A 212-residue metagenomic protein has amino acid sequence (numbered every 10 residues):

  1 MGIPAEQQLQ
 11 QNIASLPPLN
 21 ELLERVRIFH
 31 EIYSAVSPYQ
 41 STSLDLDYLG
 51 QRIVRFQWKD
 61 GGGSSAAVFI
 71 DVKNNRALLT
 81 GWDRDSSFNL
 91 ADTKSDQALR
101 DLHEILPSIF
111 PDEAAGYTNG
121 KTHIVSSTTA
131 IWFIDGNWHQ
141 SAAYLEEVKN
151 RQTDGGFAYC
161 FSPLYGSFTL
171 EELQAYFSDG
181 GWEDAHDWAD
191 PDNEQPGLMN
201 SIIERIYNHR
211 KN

Functional and structural regions predicted by a protein language model:
M1-G63, V72-K73, N89-N212: N-terminal domain-onset segments
L78-L79, Q140: Short hydrophobic/aromatic-rich beta-strand segments that constitute the beta-sheet cores of beta-sandwich/beta-barrel
T80-N89: Short, solvent-exposed aromatic-acidic interface loops
